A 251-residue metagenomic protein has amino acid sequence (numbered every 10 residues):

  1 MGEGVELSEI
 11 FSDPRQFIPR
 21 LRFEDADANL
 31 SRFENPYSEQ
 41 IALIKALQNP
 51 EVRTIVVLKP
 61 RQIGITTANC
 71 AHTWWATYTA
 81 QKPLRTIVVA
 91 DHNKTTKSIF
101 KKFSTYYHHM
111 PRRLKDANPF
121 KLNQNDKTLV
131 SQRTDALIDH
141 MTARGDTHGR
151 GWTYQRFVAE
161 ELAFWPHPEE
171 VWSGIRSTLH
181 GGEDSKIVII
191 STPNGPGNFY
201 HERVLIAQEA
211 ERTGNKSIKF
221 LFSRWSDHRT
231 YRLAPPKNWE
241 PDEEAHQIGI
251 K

Functional and structural regions predicted by a protein language model:
M1-K251: Phosphate/NTP-binding elements of NTP-utilizing enzymes
